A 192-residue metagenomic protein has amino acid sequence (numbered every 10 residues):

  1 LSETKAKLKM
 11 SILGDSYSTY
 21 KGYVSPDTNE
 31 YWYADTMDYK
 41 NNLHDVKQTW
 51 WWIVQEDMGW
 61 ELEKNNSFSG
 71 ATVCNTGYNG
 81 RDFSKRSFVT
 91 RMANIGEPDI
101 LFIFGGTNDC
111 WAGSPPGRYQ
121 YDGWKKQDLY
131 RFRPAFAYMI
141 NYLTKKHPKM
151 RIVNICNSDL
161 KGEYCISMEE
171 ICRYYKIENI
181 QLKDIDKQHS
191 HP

Functional and structural regions predicted by a protein language model:
E3-I12: A short, charged/proline- and glycine-enriched loop that marks the coil->beta-strand transition at the N-terminal
K5, D57-M58, H147, Y174: Short, well-ordered coil/turn elements that cap or connect secondary structure elements
K9, Y23-Y121, K125: Conserved SGNH/GDSL esterase-like catalytic core that processes O-acyl groups on lipids and polysaccharides
L13-G14, I155: Short hydrophobic segments within beta-strands
G14-D15, G106: Active-site glycine-centered loops adjacent to acidic/histidine catalytic or metal-binding residues that shape
Y17-T19: Short active-site segment of divalent metal-dependent hydrolases/proteases that encodes the spacing between
F83-P192: Alpha-helical cap/lid subdomain in secreted, periplasmic, or secretory-pathway luminal O-acyl-processing enzymes
